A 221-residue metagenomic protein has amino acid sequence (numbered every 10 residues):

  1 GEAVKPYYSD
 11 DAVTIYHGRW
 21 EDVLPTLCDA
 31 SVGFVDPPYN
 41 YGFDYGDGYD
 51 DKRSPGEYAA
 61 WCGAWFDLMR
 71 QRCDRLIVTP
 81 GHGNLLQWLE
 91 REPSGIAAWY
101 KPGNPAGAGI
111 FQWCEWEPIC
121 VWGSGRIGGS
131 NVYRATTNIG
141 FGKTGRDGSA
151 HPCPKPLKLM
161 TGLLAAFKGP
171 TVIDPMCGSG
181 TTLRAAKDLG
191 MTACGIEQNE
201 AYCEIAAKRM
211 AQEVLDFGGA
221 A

Functional and structural regions predicted by a protein language model:
G1-G195, A201-C203: Core catalytic lobe of class I
A206: Conserved SAM-binding loop
A211-A221: Class I S-adenosyl-L-methionine-dependent methyltransferase module
